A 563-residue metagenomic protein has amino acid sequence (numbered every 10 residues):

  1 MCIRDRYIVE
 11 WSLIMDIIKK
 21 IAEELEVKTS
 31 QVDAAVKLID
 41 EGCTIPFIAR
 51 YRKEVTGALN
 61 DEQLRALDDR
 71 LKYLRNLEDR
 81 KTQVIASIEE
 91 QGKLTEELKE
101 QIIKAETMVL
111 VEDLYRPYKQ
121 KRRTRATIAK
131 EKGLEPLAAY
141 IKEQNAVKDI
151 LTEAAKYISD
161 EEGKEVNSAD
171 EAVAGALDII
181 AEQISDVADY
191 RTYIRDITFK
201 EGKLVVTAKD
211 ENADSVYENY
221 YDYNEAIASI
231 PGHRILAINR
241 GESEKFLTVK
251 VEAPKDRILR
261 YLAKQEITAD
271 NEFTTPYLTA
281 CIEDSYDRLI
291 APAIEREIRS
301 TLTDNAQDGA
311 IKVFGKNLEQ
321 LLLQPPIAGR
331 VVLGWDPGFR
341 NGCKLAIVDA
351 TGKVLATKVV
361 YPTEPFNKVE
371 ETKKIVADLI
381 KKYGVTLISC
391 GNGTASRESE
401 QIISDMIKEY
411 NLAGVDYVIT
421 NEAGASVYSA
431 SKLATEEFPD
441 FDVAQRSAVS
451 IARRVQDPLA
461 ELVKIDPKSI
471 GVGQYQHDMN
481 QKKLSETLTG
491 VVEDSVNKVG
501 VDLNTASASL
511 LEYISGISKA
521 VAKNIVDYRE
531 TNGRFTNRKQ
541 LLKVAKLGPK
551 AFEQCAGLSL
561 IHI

Functional and structural regions predicted by a protein language model:
M1-D5, S559-I563: Conserved small/polar residues in nucleotide/adenosyl-binding loops
R4-I14: Short, Lys/Arg-enriched N-terminal segments with co-localized hydrophobic residues within the first ~10-30 amino acids
T29-Q31, K37-I45, R50-K104: N-terminal accessory/targeting segments that precede structured cores
V32, D69, T357-E364, L387 (+6 more regions): Short beta-alpha connecting loops at secondary-structure transitions that line or flank enzyme active sites
I48, G133, D336, I388 (+2 more regions): Residue-level signature of catalytic and energy-coupling elements of molecular machines, predominantly ATP/GTP-dependent
I48, I102-I103, I128-A129, G500-L503 (+3 more regions): A short amphipathic alpha-helix within small helical-bundle interaction modules
Q63-R65, L77, T82-G334, R340-D440 (+1 more regions): Duplex nucleic acid-engaging cores and interfaces of nucleic-acid transaction enzymes
N76-K93, F441-Q445, V449-R534, Q554-L560: Long, highly charged, low-complexity intrinsically disordered interaction regions that mediate electrostatic DNA/RNA
